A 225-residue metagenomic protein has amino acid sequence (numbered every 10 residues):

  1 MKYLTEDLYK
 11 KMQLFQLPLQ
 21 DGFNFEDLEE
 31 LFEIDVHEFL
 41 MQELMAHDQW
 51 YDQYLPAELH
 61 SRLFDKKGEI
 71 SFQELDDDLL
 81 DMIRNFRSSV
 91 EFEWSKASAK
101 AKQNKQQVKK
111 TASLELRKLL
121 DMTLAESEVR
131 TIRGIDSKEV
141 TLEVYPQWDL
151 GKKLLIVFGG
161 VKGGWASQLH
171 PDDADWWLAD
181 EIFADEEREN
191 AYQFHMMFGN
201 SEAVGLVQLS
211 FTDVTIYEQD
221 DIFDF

Functional and structural regions predicted by a protein language model:
M1-F225: Surface-exposed, interaction-prone regions used to assemble/regulate multi-protein complexes
